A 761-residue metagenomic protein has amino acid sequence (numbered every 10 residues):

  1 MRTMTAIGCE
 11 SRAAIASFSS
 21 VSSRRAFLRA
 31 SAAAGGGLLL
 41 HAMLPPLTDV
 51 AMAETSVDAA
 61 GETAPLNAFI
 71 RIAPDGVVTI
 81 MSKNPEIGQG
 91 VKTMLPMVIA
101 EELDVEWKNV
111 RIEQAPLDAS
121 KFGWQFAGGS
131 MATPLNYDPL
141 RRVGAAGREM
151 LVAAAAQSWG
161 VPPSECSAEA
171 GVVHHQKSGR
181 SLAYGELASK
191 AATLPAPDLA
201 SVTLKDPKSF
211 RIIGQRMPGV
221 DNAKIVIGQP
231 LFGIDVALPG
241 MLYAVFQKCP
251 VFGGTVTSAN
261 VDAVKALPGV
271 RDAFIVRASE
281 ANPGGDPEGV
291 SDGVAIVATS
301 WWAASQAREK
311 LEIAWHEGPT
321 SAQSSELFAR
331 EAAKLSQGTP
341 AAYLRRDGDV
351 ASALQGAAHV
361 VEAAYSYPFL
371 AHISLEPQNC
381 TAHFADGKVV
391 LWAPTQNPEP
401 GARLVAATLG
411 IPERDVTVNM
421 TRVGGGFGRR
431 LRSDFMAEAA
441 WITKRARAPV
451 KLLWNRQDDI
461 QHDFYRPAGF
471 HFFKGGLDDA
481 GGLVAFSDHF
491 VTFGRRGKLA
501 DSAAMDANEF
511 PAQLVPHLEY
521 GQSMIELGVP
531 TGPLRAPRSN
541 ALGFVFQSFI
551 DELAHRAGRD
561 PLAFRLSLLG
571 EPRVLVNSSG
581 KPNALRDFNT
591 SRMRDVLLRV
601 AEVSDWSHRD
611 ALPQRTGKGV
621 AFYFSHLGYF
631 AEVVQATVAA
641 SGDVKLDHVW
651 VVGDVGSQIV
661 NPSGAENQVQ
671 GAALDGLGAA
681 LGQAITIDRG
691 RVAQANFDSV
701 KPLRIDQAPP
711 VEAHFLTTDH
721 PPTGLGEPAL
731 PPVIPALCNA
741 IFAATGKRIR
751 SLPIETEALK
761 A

Functional and structural regions predicted by a protein language model:
R2-G653, R689, N696, D706-P710 (+4 more regions): Structural alpha/beta core scaffold segments of enzyme domains
L534-P537, H714-A729: Amphipathic, heptad-repeat alpha-helical segments used for oligomerization and assembly
G656-V660: Cytochrome P450 core scaffold surrounding the K-helix E-X-X-R motif and the conserved "meander" helix-loop region
S663-S699: Active-site "cap" helix and flanking loop/linker of ATP-utilizing ligase/carboxylase catalytic domains
A673, G678, E727-N739: Conserved phosphate/anionic-ligand binding catalytic regions in large, soluble enzymes, centered on
P702: Phosphate-backbone binding interfaces of nucleic-acid-interacting proteins
